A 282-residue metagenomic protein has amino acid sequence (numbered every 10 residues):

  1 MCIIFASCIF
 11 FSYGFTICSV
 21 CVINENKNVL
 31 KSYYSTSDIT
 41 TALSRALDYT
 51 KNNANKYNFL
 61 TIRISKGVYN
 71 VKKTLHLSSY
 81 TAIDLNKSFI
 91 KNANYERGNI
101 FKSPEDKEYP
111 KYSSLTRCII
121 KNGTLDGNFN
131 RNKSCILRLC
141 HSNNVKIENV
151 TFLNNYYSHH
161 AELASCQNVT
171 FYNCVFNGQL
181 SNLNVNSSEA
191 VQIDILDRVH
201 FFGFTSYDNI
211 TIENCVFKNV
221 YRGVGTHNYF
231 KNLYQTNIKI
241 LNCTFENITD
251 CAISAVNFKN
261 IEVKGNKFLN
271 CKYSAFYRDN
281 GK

Functional and structural regions predicted by a protein language model:
C2-F10: Bacterial N-terminal signal peptides
S12-C18: Boundary at the C-terminal end of the N-terminal hydrophobic targeting segment
E25-R63: Acidic Gly/Asp/Thr-rich repetitive segments characteristic of extracellular carbohydrate-active and adhesion proteins
Y34, K56-R97, L125, F129 (+1 more regions): N-terminal extracellular ligand-recognition/capping segment immediately after the signal peptide
L43-A54, N70-S79, Y109-Y112, H160 (+3 more regions): Short, T/G/N/S-enriched strand-turn elements that build extracellular solenoid repeat scaffolds
Y69, P104-P110, I195-F202, H227-F230: Short, recurring structural edge motifs at helix starts
N70-T74, N92-G98, N128-C135, Y156-L163 (+4 more regions): Short glycine/acidic-rich loop motifs that flank beta-strands on beta-rich extracellular proteins
A82-F89, S113-G127, N143-N154, Q167-L180 (+5 more regions): Right-handed parallel beta-helix
